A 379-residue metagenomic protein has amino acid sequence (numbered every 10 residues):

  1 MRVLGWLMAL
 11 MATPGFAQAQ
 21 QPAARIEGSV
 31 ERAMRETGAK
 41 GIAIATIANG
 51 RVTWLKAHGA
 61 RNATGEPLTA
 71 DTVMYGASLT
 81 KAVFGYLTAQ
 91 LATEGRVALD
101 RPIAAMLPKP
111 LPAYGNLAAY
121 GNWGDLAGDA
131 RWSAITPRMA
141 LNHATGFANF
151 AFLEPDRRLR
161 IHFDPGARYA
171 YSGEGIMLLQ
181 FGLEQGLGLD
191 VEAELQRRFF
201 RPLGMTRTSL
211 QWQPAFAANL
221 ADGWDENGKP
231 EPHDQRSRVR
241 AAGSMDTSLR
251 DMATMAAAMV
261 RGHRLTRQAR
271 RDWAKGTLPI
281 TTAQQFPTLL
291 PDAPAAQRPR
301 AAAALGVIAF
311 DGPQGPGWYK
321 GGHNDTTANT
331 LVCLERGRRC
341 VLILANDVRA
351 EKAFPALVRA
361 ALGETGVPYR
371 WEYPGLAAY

Functional and structural regions predicted by a protein language model:
M1-V3: Positively charged n-region of N-terminal signal peptides that target proteins for export
G5-P14: Bacterial N-terminal signal peptides
A17-A19: Boundary at the C-terminal end of the N-terminal hydrophobic targeting segment
Q21-Y75, R96-A98, A119, L153-H162 (+1 more regions): Short, conserved catalytic-motif segment at the N-terminal edge
E27, I44, G50, V73-D100 (+3 more regions): Active-site SXXK
W54, G317-K320, A328-D347: Short, well-ordered beta-strand elements
Y114-N324: Short, surface-exposed loop or secondary-structure junction motifs that flank catalytic or metal-binding residues
G276-A293, A345-Y379: Short, gly/Ser/Thr-rich active-site loops of penicillin-recognizing serine hydrolases
